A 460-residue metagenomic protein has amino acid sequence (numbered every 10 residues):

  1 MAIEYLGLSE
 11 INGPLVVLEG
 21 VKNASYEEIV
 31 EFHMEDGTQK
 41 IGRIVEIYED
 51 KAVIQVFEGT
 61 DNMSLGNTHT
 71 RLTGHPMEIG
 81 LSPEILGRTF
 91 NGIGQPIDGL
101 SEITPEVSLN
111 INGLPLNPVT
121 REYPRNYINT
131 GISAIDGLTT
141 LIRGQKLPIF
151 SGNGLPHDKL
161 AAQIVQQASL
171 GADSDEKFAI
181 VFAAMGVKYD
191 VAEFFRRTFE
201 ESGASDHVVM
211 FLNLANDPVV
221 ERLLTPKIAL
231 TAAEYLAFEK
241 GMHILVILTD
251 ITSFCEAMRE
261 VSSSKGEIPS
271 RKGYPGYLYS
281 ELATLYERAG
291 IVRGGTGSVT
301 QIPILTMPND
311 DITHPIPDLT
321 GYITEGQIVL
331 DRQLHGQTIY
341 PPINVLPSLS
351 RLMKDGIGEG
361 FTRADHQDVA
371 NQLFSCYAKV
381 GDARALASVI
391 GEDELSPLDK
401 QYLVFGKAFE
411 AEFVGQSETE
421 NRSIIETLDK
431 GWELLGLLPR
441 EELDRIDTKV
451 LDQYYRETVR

Functional and structural regions predicted by a protein language model:
M1-E4, E10-T130: Acidic-enriched and Gly/Ser
A2-E4, V16, T38-K40, H75 (+12 more regions): Residue-level detector of functional hotspots within protein domains
I11, F90-G92, N129, I135 (+3 more regions): Short glycine/serine/threonine-biased micro-segments
T70, M77, L81-E84, P96-K146 (+4 more regions): P-loop NTPase nucleotide-binding/switch module
G137-V459: P-loop NTPase catalytic core
